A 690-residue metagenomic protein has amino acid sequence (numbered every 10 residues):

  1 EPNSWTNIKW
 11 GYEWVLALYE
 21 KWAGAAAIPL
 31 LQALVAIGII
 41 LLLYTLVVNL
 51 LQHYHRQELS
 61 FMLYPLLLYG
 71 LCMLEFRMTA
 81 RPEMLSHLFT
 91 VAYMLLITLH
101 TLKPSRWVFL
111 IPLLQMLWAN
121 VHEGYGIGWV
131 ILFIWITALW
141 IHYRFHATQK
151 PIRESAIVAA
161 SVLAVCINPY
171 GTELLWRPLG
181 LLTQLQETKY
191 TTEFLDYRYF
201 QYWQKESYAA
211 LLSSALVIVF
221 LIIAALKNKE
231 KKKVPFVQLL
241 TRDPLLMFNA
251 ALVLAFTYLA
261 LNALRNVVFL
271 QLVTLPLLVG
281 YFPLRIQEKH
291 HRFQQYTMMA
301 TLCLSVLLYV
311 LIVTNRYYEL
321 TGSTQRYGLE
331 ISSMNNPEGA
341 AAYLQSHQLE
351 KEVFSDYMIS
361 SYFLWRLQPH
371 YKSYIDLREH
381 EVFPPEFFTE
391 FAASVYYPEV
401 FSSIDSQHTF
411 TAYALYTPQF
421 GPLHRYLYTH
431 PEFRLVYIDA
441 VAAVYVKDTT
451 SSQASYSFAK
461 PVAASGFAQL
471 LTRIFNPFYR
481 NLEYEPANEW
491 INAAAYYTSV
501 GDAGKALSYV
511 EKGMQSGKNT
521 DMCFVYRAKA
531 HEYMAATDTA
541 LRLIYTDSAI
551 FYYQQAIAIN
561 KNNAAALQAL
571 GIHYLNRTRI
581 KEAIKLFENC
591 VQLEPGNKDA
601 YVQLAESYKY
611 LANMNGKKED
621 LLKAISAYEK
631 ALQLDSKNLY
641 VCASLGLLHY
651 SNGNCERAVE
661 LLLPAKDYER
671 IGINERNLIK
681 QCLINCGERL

Functional and structural regions predicted by a protein language model:
P2-L30, L34: Short hydrophobic/aromatic helix or loop-helix immediately within or flanking a transmembrane segment in polytopic
L30-Y54: Transmembrane-helix motifs of polytopic, lipid-linked glycan transferases
L42-T45, G70-M73, L85-L102, L132-I141 (+1 more regions): Specific aromatic-rich, kink-prone transmembrane helix
G70-L74, L95-L96, V108-E123, A160-V165 (+1 more regions): Membrane-interface alpha helices of multi-pass inner-membrane proteins
L99-M116, K150-I157, P244-V253, D620: Short hydrophobic alpha-helices at membrane interfaces in multi-pass membrane enzymes
E123-L240: Transmembrane catalytic cores of multi-pass membrane glycosyltransferases and polysaccharide-assembly enzymes
V158-A160, P276, R285-R316: Signature aromatic-anchored transmembrane alpha helix within multi-pass, membrane-resident enzymes that catalyze glycan
T321-M358, Q368, K372, E379-L690: C-terminal luminal/periplasmic domains and tails of membrane-associated envelope-modifying transferases
